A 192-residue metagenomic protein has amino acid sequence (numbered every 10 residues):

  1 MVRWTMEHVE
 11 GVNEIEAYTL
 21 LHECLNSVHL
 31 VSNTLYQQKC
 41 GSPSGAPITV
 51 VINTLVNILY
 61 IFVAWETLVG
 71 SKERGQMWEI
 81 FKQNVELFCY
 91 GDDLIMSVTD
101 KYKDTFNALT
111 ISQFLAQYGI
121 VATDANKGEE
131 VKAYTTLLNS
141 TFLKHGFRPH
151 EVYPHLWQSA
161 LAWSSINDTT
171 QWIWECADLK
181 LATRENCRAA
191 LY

Functional and structural regions predicted by a protein language model:
M1-Y90, I95-F106, N139: Conserved polymerase palm-domain catalytic core
Y36, C40-P43, G70, K101-Y192: Active-site and adjacent loop segments of nucleotide-processing enzymes that use two-metal-ion phosphate chemistry
